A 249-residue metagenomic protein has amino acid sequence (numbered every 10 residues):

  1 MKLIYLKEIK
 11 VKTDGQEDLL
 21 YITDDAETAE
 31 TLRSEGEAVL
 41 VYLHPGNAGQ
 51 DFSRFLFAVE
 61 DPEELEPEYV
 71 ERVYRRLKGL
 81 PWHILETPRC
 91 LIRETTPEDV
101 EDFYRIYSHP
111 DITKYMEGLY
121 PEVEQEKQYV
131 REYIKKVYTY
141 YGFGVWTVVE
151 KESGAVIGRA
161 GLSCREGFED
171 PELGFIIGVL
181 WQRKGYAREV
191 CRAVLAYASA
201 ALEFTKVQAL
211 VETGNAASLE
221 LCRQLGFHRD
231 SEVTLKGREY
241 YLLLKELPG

Functional and structural regions predicted by a protein language model:
M1-Y5, D14-L19, A26-V39, H44-L91 (+4 more regions): Acyl-donor (CoA/ACP) binding surface of acyl/acetyltransferases
V11: N-terminal polybasic phosphate/anion-binding patch
D25-A26, G142: Conserved glycosyltransferase catalytic-site signature
Y107, M116, V137-T139: Hydrophobic residues in alpha-helical segments
T113-E132, F143-G144: Conserved GNAT-fold acetyl-CoA-binding loop/helix
V123-E124, V137, R229: A short hydrophobic/aromatic micro-motif that marks alpha-helical segments and, especially, helix-coil
E132-T147, G158: A short helix-loop-beta-strand connector motif used in the catalytic cores of GNAT acetyltransferases and, in some
